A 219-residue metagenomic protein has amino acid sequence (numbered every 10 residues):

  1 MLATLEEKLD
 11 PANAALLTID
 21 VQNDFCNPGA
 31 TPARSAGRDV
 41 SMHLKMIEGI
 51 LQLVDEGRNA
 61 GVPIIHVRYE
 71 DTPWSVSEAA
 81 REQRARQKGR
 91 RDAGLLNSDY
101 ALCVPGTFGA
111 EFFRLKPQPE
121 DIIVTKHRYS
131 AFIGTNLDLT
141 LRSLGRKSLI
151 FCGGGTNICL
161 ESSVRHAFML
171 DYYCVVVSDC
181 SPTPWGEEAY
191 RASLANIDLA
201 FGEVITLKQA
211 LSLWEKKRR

Functional and structural regions predicted by a protein language model:
M1-A15, D24-F25, Q52, E56-A60 (+2 more regions): Active-site-adjacent betaalpha module
A12, A30-G57, G61-I64: A short alpha/beta connector and helix-capping loop motif
I19-D20: N-terminal nucleotide-binding beta1-loop-alpha1 segment
V62-Y69, V177: Short beta-strand segments at enzyme active-site cores
T72-V76: Short catalytic/ligand-binding loop motif for oxyanion handling, primarily in non-cytosolic enzymes, centered on
